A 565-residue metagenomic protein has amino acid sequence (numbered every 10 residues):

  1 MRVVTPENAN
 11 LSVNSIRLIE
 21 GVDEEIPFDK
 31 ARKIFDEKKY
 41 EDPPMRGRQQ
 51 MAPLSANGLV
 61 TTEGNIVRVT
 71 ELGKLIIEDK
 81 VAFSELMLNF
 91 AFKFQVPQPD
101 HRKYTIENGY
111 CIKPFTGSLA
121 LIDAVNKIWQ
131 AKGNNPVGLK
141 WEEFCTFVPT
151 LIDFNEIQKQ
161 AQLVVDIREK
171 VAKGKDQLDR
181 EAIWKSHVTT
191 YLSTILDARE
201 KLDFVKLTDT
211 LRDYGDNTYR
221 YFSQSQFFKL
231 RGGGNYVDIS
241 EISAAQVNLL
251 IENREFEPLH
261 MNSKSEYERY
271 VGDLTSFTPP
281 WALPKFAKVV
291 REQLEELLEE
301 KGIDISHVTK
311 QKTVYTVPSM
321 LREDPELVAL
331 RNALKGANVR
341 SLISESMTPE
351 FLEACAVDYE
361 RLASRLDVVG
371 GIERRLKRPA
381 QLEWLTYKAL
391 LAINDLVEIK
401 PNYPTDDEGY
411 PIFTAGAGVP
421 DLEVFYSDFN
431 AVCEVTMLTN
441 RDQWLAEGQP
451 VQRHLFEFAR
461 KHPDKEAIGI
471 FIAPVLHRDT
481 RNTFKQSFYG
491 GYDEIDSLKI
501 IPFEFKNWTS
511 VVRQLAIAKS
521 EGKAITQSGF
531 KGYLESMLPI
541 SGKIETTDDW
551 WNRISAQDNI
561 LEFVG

Functional and structural regions predicted by a protein language model:
M1-A333, L342-S346, A356: Donor-sugar nucleotide-binding helix/loop cap in glycosyltransferases
Y315, V328-V564: Catalytic core segments in nucleotide and nucleic-acid processing enzymes
